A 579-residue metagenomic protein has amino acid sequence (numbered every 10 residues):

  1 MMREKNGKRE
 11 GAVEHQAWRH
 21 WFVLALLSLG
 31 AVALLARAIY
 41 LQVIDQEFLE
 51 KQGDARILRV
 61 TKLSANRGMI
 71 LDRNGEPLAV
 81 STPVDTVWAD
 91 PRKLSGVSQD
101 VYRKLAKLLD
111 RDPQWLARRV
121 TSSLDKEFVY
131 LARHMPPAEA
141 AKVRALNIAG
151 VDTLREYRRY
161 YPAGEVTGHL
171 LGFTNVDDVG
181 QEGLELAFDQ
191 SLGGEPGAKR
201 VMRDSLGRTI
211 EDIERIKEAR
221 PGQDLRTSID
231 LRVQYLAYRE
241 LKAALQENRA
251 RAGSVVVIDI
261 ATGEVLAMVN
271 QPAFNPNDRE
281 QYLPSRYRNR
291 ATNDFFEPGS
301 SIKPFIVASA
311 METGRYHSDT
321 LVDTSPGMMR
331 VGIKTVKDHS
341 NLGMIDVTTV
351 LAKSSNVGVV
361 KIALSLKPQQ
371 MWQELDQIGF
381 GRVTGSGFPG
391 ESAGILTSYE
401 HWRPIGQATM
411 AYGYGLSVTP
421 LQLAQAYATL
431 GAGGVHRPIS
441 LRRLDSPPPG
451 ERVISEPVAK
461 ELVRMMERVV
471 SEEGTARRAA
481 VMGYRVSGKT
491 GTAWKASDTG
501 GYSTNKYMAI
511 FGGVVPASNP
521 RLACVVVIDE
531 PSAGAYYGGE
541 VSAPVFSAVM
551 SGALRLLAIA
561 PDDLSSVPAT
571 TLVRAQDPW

Functional and structural regions predicted by a protein language model:
M1-R279, F295, K367-G381, G390 (+2 more regions): Periplasmic/cell-envelope proteins involved in peptidoglycan metabolism and beta-lactam response
M2-G7, A79, R203-I216, V255-S300 (+3 more regions): Beta-lactam-recognizing serine transpeptidase/beta-lactamase-like catalytic domain environment
